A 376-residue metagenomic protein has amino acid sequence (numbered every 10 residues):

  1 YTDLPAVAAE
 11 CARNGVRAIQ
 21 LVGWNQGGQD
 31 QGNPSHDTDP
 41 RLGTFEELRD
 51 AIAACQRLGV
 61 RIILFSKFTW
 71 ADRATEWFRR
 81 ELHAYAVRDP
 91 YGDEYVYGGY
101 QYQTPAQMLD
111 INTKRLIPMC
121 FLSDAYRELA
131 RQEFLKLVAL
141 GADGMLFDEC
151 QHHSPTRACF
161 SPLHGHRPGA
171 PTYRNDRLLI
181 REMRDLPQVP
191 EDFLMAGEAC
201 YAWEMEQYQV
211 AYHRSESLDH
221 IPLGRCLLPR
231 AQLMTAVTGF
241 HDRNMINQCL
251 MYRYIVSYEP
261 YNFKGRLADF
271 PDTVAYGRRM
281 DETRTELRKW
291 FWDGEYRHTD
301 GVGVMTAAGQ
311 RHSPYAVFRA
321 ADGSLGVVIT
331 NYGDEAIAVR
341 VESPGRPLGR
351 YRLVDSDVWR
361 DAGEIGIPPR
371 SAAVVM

Functional and structural regions predicted by a protein language model:
Y1, L48, L64-L140: Active-site-adjacent "subsite" loops/lids of carbohydrate-active enzymes
D3-G27, L140: Catalytic domains of carbohydrate-active enzymes, especially glycoside hydrolases
G15-R17, L58-I62, A142-D143, V189-F193: Short, well-ordered coil/turn segments that N-cap beta-strands
I19-L21, I62-F65, M145-F147, M195-G197 (+1 more regions): Hydrophobic faces of well-ordered beta-strands that scaffold small-molecule active sites in alpha/beta enzyme cores
G27-I62: Aromatic-lined substrate-binding rim segments of carbohydrate-active enzymes
P118-E206: Active-site neighborhood of glycoside hydrolase catalytic domains
R174-D355, P369-S371: Active-site-proximal substrate-binding groove within the catalytic cores of carbohydrate-active enzymes
W359-M376: C-terminal beta-strand-rich structural cap/linker in extracellular carbohydrate-active enzymes
